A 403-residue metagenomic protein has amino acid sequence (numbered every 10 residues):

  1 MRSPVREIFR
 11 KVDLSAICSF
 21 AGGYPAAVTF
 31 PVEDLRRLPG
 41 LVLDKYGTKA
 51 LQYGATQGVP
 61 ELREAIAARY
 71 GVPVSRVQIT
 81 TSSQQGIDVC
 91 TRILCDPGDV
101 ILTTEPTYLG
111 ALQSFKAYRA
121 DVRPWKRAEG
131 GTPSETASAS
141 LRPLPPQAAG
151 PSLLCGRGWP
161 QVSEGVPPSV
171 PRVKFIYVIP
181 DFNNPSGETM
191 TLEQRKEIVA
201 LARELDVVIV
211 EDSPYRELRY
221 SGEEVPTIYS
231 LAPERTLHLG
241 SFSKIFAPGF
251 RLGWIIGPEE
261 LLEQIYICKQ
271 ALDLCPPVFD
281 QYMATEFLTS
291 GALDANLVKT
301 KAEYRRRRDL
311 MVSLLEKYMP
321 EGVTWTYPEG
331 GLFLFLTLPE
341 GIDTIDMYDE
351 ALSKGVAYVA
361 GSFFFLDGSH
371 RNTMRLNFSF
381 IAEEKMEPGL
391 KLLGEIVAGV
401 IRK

Functional and structural regions predicted by a protein language model:
M1-Q84, V89, T289-S290, A295 (+2 more regions): N-terminal small-domain helix-loop-helix segment of the aminotransferase-like
S3, G156-G158: Glycine-biased, low-complexity coil/linker segments
K49-Q147, W159, S163-L205, R216-L231 (+4 more regions): Conserved core of the PLP fold type I
R235-A302: Conserved core segment of the aminotransferase class I/II
I256, F335-T337, N377-S379: Short hydrophobic/aromatic beta-strand micro-patches that form the beta-sheet surface supporting nucleotide- or nucleic
T285, A302-V312, T324-T337, M347: Conserved glycine-rich beta-strand-loop-beta hairpin in the small C-terminal domain of fold type I
S353-K354, G368-K403: PLP-dependent enzyme catalytic core of the Aspartate aminotransferase-like
